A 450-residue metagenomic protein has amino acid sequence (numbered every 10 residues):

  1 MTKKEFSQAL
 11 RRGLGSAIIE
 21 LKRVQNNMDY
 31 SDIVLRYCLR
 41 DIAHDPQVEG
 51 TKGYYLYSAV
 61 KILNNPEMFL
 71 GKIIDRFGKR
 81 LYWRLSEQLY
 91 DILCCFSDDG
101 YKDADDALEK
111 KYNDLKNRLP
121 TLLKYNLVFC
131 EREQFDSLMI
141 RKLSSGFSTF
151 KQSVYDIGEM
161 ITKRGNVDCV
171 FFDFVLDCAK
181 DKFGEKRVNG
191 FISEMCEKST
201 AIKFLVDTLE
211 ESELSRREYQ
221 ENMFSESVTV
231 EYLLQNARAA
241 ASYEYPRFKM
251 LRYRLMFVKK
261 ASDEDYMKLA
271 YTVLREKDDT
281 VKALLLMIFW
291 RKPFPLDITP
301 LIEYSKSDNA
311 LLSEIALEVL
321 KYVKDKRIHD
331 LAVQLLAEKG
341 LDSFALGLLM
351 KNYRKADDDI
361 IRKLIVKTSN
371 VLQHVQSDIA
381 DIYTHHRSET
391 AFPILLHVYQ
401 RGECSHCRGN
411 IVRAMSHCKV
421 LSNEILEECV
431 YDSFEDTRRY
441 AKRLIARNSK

Functional and structural regions predicted by a protein language model:
M1, S227-A237, D263-L269, D325-I328 (+3 more regions): Repeat-mediated protein-protein interaction surfaces in helical alpha-solenoids
M1-K4, E424, R443-K450: Terminal, non-catalytic domain-edge segments
M1-L21: N-terminal "cap/leader" segments of large eukaryotic alpha-helical scaffolds
T2-K3, S31, F135-D136, D168 (+6 more regions): Core helices of alpha-solenoid repeat scaffolds
F6, V34-L39, I73-F77, A104-K111 (+10 more regions): Buried hydrophobic core positions in alpha-solenoid tandem helical repeats
A17-D29, R40, H44-N65, D75 (+18 more regions): Structural detector for internal amphipathic alpha-helices that build alpha-solenoid repeat scaffolds
E318, H397-V398: Long C-terminal tail modules that include membrane-anchoring/sorting signals and adjacent low-complexity, intrinsically
